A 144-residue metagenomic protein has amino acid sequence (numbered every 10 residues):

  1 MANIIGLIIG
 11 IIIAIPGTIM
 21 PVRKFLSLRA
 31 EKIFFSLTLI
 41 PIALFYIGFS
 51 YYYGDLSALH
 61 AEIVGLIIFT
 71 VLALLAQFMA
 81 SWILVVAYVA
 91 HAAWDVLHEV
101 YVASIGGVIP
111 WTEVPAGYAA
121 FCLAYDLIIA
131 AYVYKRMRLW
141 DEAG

Functional and structural regions predicted by a protein language model:
M1-I13, S57-V64, A120: Structural signature of hydrophobic alpha-helical transmembrane segments
L7-L26, V133: N-terminal signal-anchor/start-transfer transmembrane helix
F25-A30, F49-L59, F78-M79, T112: Membrane-interface helix caps and helix-loop-helix hairpins in membrane proteins
R29-L39, H60-G65, L84-A90: Cytoplasmic-side transmembrane-helix entry/capping segments in multi-pass membrane proteins
L37-Y53: Membrane-helix boundary elements
I42-I47, V64-L72: Hydrophobic, membrane-inserted alpha-helices
V85-A103: Hydrophobic alpha-helical membrane segments
H98-G144: C-terminal membrane-adjacent module
